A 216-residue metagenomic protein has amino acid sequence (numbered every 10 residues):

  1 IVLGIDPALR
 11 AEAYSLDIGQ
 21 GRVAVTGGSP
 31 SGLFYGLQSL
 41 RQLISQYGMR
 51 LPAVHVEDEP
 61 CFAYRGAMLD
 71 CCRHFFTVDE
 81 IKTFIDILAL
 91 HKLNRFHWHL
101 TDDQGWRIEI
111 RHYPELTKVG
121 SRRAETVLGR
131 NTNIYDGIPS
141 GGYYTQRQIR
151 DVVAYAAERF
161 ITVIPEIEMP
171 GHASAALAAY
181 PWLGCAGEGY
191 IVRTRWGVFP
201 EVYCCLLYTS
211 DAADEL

Functional and structural regions predicted by a protein language model:
I1-Y64: Contiguous, structured surface segment used for ligand recognition
S29, A67, L88, V163: Conserved, mostly hydrophobic/aromatic
L33, I81, T145, I149 (+1 more regions): Aromatic/hydrophobic pocket-lining residues that form the small-molecule binding cavity in soluble enzyme cores
R65, L93-N94, R159-I161: Short, well-ordered coil/turn segments that N-cap beta-strands
D70-H99, D103: A conserved hydrophobic secondary-structure block that centers on an alpha-helix together with its immediately flanking
R73, L100-Q104, H112, I167-A173: Active-site-proximal loop/turn and secondary-structure-junction residues that shape catalytic pockets, frequently
Q104-E158, A175-L206: Aromatic- and acidic-residue-enriched carbohydrate-binding clefts of CAZyme catalytic domains
Y208-L216: Single conserved hydrophobic/aromatic residue that forms the stacking wall/gate of nucleotide- or nucleobase-binding
